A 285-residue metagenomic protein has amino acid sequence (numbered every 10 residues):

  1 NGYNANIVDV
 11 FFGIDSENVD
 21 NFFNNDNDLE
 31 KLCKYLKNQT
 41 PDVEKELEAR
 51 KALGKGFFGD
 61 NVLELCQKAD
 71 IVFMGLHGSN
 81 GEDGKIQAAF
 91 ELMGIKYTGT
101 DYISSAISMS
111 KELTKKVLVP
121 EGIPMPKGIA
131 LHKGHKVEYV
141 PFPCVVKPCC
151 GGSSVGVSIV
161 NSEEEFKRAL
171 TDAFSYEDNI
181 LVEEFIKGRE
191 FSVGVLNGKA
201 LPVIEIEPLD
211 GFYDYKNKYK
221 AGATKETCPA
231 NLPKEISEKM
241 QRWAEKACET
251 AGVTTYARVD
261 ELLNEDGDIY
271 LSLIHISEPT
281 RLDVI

Functional and structural regions predicted by a protein language model:
N1-I103, I107-M109, L113, P120 (+1 more regions): ATP-binding N-terminal substructure of ATP-dependent carboxylate-amine bond-forming enzymes
V62-C66, S105-R189, E238-R242: Active-site nucleotide/adenylate-binding loops and adjacent lid/helix of ATP-dependent enzymes
G78, S154, L209, S277: Glycine-rich phosphate/pyrophosphate-binding beta-alpha loops
N161-R242, L263-Y270: Phosphate-binding site of ATP-dependent enzymes
E245-E249: Short, basic/aromatic recognition patches
A251-S277: C-terminal active-site/capping subdomain that shapes the small-molecule cofactor and substrate pocket of enzyme
H275-I285: Single conserved hydrophobic/aromatic residue that forms the stacking wall/gate of nucleotide- or nucleobase-binding
